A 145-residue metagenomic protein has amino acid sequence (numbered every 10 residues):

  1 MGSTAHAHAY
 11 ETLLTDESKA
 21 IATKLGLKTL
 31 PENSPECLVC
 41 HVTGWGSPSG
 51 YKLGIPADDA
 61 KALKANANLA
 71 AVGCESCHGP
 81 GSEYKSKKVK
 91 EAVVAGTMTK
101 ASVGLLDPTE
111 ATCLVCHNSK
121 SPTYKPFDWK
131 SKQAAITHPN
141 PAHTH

Functional and structural regions predicted by a protein language model:
M1-A70, E75, G81-D107, F127-H145: Sequence context of c-type cytochrome heme-c attachment sites
H78, H117: Aromatic/pi-system hotspot detector in well-structured domains
T109-C116: Alpha-helical multi-pass transmembrane bundles of energy-transducing inner-membrane proteins
K120-S121: Functional cores that coordinate and move charged inorganic groups
Y124: Short acidic, gly/pro-rich beta-turn/loop elements at beta-sheet edges and active-site/ligand-binding grooves
